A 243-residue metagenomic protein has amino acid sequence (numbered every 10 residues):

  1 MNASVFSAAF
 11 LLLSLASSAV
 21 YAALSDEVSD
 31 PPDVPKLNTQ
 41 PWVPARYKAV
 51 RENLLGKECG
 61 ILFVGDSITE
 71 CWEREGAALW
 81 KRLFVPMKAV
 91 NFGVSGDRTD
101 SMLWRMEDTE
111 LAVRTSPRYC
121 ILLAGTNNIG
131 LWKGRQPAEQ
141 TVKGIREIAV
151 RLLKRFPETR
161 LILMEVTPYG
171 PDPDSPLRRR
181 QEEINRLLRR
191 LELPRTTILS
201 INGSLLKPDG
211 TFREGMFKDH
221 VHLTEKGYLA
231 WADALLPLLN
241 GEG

Functional and structural regions predicted by a protein language model:
M1-V64, I68-K81, T115, E242-G243: N-terminal secretory targeting modules
P32-N38, N91-R98, G130-P137, H220: Acidic/histidine-rich helix-loop elements that form or flank divalent-metal/phosphate-binding sites at the catalytic
G60-G65, K88-G93, R118-A124, N128-G130 (+3 more regions): Structural recognition of the beta-strand scaffold that forms the well-ordered cores of secreted hydrolase catalytic
E70-V85, T99-K143, R151, I162 (+1 more regions): Oxyanion-hole/transition-state-stabilizing segment in secreted/luminal serine hydrolases and related acyltransferases
I145-V150, N185: Generic structural signal for well-ordered alpha-helices, preferentially at hydrophobic/aromatic core positions
F156-L163, R195: A non-catalytic structural micro-motif
P168-G243: Catalytic His-Asp segment of secreted/periplasmic serine-dependent ester chemistry enzymes
